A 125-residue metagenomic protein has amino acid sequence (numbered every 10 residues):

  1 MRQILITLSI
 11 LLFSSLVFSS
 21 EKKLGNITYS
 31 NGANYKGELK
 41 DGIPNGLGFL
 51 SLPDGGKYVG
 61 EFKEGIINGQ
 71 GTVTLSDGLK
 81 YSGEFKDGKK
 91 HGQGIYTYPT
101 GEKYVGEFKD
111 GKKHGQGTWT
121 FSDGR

Functional and structural regions predicted by a protein language model:
M1-I4: Positively charged n-region of N-terminal signal peptides that target proteins for export
I6-T7, V17-F18: Cleavable N-terminal signal peptides
S19-D54: N-terminal segments that cap or nucleate solenoid repeat domains
L24, Y29, L47, Q70 (+3 more regions): Intrinsically disordered, low-complexity repeat/linker tracts enriched for polar/charged residues
N34-N45, K57-N68, K80-H91, K103-H114 (+1 more regions): Conserved anchor residues at repeat-unit boundaries in beta-strand-based tandem repeats, strongest for the MORN repeat
